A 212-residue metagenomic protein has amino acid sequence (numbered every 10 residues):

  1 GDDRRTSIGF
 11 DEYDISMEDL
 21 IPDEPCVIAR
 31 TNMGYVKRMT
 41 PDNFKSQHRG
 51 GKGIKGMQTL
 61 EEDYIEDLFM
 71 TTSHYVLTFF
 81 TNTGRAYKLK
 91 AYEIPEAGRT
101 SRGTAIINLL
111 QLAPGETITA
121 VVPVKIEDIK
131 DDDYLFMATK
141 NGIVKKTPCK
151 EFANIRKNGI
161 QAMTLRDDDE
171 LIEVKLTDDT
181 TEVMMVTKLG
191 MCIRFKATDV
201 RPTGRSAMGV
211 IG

Functional and structural regions predicted by a protein language model:
G1-G212: Short, structured "edge-of-domain" segments at secondary-structure transitions
